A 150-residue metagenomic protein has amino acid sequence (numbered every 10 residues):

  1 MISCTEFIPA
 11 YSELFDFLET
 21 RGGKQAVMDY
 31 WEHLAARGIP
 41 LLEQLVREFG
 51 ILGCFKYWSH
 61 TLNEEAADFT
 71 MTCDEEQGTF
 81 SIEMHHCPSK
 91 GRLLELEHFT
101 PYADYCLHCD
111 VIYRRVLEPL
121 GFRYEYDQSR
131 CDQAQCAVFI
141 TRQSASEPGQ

Functional and structural regions predicted by a protein language model:
M1-L107, R123-A137, T141-Q150: N-terminal accessory segment detector
D104-L117: A conserved amphipathic terminal alpha-helix motif
L120: Conserved ATPase active-site switch/coordination loops adjacent to the nucleotide-binding site
